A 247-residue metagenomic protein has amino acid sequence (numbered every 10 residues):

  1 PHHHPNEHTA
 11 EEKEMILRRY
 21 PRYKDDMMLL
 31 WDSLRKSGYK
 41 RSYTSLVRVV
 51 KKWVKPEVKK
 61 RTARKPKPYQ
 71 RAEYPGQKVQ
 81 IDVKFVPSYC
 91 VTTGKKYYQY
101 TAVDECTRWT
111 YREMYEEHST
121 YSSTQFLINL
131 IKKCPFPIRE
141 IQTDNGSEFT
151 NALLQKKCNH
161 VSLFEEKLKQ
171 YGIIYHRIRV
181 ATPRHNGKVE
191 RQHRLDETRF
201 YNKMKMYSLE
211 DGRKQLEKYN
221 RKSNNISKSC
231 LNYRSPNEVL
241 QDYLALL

Functional and structural regions predicted by a protein language model:
P1-M15, R19-I81, V86-P87, S147 (+3 more regions): Basic, flexible linker segments flanking DNA-binding modules in nucleic acid-interacting mobile-element proteins
I16, L30, L46, D82 (+11 more regions): Mobile genetic element proteins and their domesticated derivatives, centered on retroelements and DNA transposons
I81-T110: An active-site-proximal beta-strand-loop segment
D104, E116-T120, K157: A short acidic/small-residue loop/turn micro-motif
R112-E140: Active-site beta-loop-alpha junctions of metal-dependent nucleic acid enzymes, especially the RNase H-like/DDE
F136-K156, R179-A181, R234-P236: Acidic/histidine-rich, metal-coordinating catalytic segments
Q142-T143, L163-K188, M204-M206: RNase H-like polynucleotidyl transferase catalytic core
E166, Y171-I173, R194-L247: C-terminal domain-tail junction helix/linker
